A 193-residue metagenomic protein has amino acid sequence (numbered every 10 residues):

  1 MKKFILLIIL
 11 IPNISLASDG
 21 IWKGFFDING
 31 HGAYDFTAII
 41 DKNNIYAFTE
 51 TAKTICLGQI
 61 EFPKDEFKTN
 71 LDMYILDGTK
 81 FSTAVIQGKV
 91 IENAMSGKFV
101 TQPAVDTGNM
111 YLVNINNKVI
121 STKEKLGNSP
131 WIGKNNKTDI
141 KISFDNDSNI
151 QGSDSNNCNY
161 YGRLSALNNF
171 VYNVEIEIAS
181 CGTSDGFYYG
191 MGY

Functional and structural regions predicted by a protein language model:
K3-N13: Sec-dependent N-terminal signal peptides
S18-F36, M95-D139: Tryptophan-anchored aromatic micro-motifs
G20-G32, Y46-F48, N70-T83, G88 (+2 more regions): Long, low-complexity, polar and repeat-rich extracellular regions of very large Gram-negative surface proteins
F25-E66, G133-S180: N-terminal glycine/threonine-rich, aromatic-flanked beta-hairpin/loop signature
T54-E61, T79-S82, D106-Y111, N159-R163 (+1 more regions): A short, polar/proline- and glycine-enriched secondary-structure boundary/capping micro-motif
C56-V100: Mid-chain, structured segments of secreted extracytoplasmic proteins
I60, Q87-V90, G162-L167, Y189-Y193: Extended lipid/amphipathic-ligand handling interfaces
T69-V85, V171-M191: An anionic, turn-rich surface loop/hairpin at beta-sheet edges that serves as a generic interaction/coordination patch
